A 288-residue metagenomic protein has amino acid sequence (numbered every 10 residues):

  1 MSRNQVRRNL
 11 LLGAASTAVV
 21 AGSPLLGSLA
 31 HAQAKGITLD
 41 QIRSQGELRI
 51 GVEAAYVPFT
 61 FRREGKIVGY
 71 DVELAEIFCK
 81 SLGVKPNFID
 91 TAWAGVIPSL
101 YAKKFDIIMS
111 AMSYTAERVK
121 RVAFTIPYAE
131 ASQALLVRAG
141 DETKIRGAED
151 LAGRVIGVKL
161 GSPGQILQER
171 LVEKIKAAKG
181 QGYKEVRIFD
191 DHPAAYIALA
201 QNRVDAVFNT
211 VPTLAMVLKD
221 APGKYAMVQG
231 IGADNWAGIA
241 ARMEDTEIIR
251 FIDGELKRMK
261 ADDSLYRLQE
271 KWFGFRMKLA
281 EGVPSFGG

Functional and structural regions predicted by a protein language model:
N9-A30: N-terminal export signals
K35-A111, I252: Extracytoplasmic small-molecule ligand-binding "clamshell" domains of the periplasmic binding protein/Venus flytrap
A54, E130-V137, A215-D253, F275-G288: Periplasmic-binding protein-like
A75-V84, G164-I188, L218-D220: Ligand-binding cleft/hinge of the Venus flytrap
K80, I89-D90, A94-I107, R121-A123 (+4 more regions): Short helices/loops that flank or line small-molecule/ion binding pockets
G95, M112-K120, L167-I175, A198-A233: A ligand-binding cleft/hinge motif common to bilobed small-molecule-binding domains
A139-I156: Flexible hinge/capping segments at coil-to-helix
P163-K179, Y183, M227, K257-G288: Ligand-binding clefts/hinges and TM-proximal coupling segments of bilobed small-molecule sensing domains
